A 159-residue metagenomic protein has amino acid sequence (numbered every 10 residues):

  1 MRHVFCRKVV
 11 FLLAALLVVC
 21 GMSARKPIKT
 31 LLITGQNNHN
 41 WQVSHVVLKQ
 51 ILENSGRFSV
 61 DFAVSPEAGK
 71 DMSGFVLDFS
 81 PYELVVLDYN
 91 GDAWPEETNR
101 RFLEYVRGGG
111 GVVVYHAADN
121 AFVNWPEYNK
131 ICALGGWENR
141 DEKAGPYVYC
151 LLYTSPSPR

Functional and structural regions predicted by a protein language model:
R2-V10: Bacterial N-terminal signal peptides that target proteins for export
F5, S23-K26, P156: Short, low-complexity interaction segments enriched in Ser/Thr/Pro/Gly
V10-C20: Bacterial N-terminal signal peptides
R25, K29-Q36, N40-F122: Helical hinge/lid and interdomain linker segments adjacent to catalytic or ligand-binding clefts that mediate domain
P126-Y147: Short, glycine-/small-residue-rich phosphate/pyrophosphate-handling segment
Y153-R159: Conserved small/polar residues in nucleotide/adenosyl-binding loops
